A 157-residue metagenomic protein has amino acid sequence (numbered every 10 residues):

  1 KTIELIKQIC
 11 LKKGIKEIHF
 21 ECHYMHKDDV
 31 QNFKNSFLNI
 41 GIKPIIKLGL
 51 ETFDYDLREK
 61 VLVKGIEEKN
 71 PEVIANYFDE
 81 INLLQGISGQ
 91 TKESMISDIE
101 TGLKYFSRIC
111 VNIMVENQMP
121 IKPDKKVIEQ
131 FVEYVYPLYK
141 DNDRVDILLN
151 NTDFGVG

Functional and structural regions predicted by a protein language model:
K1, C10-D29, K43-E68, E80-Q85 (+1 more regions): Core AdoMet radical
K1, K60-V63, K92-E93, M119-K126: Short, flexible/disordered intra-domain loops and linkers
T2-E17, I66-N82, V127-I147: Alpha-helix-loop-beta-strand connector modules within alpha/beta enzyme cores
T2-K7, K27-N39, E59, E93-M95: Distinct, well-ordered alpha-helical segments
L11-K12, F37-G41, A75-N76, L103-Y105: Short, conserved loop/helix-junction motifs that constitute active-site signature segments in enzyme catalytic cores
K34, N70-P71, D98-I99: Short secondary-structure capping micro-motifs at structural edges
F53-Y55, V73-D98, N112-K122: Conserved strand-turn element in the central/C-terminal portion of the radical SAM core barrel that lines
I96-G157: Auxiliary Fe-S-binding modules of radical SAM enzymes
